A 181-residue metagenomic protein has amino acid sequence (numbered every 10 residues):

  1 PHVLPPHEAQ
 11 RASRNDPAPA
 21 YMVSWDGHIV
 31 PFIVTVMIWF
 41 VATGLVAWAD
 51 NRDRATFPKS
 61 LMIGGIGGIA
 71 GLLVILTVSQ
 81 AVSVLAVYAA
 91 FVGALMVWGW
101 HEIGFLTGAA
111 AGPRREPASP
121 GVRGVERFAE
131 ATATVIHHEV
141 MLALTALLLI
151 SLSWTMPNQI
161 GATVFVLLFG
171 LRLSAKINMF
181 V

Functional and structural regions predicted by a protein language model:
Y21-G27, V74-A90, L149-T163: Helix-coil boundary and interhelical linker segments in multi-pass alpha-helical membrane proteins
Y21-W39: Hydrophobic transmembrane alpha-helical segments in integral membrane proteins
V34-D50: N-terminal signal-anchor/start-transfer transmembrane helix
V41-G44, M96-A109, L167-V181: Transmembrane alpha-helical segments that form the membrane-embedded catalytic/substrate-channel core of multi-pass
D53-G71, A86-F91: Loop-to-helix transition at the N-terminal end of transmembrane alpha-helices
I63-Q80, W98-H101: A generic, lipid-embedded transmembrane alpha helix
L85, A89-H138: Intramembrane catalytic core of multi-pass membrane enzymes that act on lipidic substrates
E130-V181: Hydrophobic, aromatic-enriched interface-forming segments
